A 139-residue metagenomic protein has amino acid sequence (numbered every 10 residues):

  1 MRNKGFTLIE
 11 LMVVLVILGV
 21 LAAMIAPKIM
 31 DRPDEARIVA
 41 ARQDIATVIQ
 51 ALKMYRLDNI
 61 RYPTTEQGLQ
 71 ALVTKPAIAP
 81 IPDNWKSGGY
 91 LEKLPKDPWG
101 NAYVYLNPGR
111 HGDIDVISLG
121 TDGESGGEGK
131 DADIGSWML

Functional and structural regions predicted by a protein language model:
M1-R2, A26, E35, A40: Generic N-terminal leader/processing signal
R2-I29: N-terminal single-pass transmembrane signal-anchor helix
E10, T65-E66, I81: A generic structural-conservation signal
D31, E35-V39, Q50-K53, N59 (+4 more regions): Short, surface-exposed interaction loops/tails
A41-I45: Hydrophobic positions in long alpha-helices of the protein kinase catalytic C-lobe
L57-N59, P76-A77: Compositionally biased, charge-rich terminal segments
L69-S87: Acidic, glycine-rich loop-and-strand cores that form catalytic or ligand-binding grooves in diverse globular domains
